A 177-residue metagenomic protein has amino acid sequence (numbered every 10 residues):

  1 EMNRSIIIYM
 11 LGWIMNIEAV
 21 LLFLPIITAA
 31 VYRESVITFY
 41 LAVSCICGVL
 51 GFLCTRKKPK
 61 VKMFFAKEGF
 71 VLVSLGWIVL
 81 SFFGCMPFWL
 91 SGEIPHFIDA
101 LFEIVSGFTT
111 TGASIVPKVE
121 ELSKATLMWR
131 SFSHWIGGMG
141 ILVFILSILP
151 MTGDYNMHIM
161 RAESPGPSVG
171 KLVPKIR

Functional and structural regions predicted by a protein language model:
E1-R177: Membrane-proximal intracellular helices of multi-pass ion channels
